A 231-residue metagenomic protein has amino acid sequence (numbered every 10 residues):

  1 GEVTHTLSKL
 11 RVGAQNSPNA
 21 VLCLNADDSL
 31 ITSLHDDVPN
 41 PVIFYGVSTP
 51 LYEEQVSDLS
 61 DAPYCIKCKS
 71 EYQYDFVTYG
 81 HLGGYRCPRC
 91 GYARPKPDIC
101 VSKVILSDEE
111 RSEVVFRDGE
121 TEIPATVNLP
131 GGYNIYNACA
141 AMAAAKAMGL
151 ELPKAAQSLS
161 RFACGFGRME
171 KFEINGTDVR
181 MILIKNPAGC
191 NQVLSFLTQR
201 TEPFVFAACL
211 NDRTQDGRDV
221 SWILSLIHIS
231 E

Functional and structural regions predicted by a protein language model:
G1, L82-P95, L129-S160: A conserved, hydrophobic alpha-helical segment in the catalytic core of large ATP/adenylate-utilizing enzymes
G1, T32-E122: Extended acidic/charged loop-beta regions that coordinate divalent cations and stabilize anionic phosphate/carboxylate
L7-N16: Substrate-engagement module of ASCE P-loop NTPases
N16-A20, P39-N40: A short helix->loop->beta-strand "cap" motif at the edges of active sites that frequently abuts
A26-L30: Short, polar loop motifs at secondary-structure junctions
Y92, S107-E109, A144-I184: Gly/charged, well-structured mid-domain segments that form the phosphate/adenylate-handling core of ATP-dependent
D118-V127, F172-T177: Glycine/charged-rich beta-loop-alpha catalytic/anionic-binding loops adjacent to active sites
G165, L183-E231: Active-site beta-alpha connecting loops in nucleotide-dependent enzymes
